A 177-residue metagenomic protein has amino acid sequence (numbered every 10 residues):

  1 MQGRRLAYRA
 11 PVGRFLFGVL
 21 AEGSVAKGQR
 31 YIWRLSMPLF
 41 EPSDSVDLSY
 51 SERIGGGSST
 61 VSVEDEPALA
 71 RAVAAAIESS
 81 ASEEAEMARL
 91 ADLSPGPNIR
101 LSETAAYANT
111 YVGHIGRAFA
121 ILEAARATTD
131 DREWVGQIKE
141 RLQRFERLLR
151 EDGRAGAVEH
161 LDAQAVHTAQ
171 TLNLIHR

Functional and structural regions predicted by a protein language model:
M1-Q2: Amphipathic alpha-helical segments
R5-L6: Long, internal scaffold/assembly segments composed of regular secondary structure
A10-R177: Intrinsically disordered, low-complexity regulatory regions enriched in serine/threonine/proline and acidic residues
